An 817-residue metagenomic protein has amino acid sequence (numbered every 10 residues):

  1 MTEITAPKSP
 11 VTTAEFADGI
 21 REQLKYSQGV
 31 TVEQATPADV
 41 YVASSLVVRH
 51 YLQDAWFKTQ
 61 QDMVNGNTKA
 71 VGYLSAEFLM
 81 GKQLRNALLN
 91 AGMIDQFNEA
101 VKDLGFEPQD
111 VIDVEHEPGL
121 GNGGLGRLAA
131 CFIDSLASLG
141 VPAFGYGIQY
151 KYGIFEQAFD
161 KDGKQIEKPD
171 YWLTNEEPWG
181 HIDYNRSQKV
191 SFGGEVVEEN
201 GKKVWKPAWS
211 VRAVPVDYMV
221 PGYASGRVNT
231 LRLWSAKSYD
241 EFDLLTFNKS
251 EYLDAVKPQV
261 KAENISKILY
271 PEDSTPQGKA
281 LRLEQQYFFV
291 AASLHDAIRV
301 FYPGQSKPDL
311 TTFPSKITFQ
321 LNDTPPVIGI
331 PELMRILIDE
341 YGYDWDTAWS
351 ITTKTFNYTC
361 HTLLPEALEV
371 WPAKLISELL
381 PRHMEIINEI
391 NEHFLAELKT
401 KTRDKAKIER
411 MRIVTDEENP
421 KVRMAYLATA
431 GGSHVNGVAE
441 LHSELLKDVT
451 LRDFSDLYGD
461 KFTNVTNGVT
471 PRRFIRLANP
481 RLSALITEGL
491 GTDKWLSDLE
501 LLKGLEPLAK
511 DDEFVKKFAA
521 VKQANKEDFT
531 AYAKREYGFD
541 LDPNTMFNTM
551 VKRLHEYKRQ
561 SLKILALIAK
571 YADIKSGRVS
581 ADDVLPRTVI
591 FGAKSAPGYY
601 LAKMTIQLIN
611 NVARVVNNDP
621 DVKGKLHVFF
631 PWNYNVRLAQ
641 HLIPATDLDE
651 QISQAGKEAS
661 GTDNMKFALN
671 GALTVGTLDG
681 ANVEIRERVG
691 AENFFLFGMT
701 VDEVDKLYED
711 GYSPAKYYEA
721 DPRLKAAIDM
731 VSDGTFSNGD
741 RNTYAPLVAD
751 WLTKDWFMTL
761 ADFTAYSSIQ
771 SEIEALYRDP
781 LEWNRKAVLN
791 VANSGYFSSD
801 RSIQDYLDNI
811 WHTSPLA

Functional and structural regions predicted by a protein language model:
M1-A817: A conserved ligand/cofactor-binding region detector
